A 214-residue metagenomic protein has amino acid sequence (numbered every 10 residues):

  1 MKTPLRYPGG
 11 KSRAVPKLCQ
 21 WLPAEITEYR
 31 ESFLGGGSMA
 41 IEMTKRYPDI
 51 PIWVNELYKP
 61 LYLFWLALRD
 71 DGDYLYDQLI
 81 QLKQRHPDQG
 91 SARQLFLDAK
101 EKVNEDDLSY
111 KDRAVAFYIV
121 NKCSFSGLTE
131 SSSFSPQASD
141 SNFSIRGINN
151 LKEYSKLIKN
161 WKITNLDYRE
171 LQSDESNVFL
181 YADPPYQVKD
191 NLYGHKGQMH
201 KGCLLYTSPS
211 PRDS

Functional and structural regions predicted by a protein language model:
M1-K17, A24, R69-G194: SAM-dependent nucleic-acid methyltransferase catalytic core
P4, K17, L22-I26, E42-D49: Conserved, well-structured beta-alpha core segment at the onset of a catalytic domain
E28-S91: SAM cofactor-binding core of SAM-dependent methyltransferases, primarily the Rossmann-like beta-alpha-beta module
S32-G35, P184-P185, T207: Hydrophobic alpha-helical segments that mediate membrane insertion or helix-helix packing
L34, K59, E170, Y186 (+1 more regions): Short, glycine/acidic-enriched loop or turn micro-motifs at the edges of active sites
M199-L205: Gly/Ser/Thr-rich active-site loops/lids in small-molecule metabolic enzymes that frequently grip phosphoryl groups
Y206-S214: Single conserved hydrophobic/aromatic residue that forms the stacking wall/gate of nucleotide- or nucleobase-binding
